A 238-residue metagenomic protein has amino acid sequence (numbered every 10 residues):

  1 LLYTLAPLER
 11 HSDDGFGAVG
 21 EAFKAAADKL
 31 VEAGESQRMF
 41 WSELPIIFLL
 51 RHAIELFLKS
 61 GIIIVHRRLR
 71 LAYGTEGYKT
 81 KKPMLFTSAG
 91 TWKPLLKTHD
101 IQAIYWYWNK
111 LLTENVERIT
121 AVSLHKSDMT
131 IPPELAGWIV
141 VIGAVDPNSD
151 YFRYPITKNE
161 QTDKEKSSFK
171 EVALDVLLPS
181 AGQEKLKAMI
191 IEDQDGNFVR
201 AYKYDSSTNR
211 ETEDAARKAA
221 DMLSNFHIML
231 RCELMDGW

Functional and structural regions predicted by a protein language model:
L1-W238: Domain-scale activation on soluble regions of proteins
